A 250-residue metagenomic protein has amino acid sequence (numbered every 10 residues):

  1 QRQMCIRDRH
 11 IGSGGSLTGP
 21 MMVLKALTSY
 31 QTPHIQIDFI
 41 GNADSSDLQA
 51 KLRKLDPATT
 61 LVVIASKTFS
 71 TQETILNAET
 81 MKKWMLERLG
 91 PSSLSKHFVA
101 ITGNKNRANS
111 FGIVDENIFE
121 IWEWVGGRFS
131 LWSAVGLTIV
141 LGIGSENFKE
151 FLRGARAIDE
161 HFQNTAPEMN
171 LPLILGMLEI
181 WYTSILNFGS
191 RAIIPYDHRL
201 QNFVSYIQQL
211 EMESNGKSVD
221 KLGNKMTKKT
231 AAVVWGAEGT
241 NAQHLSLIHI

Functional and structural regions predicted by a protein language model:
R2-I6, I250: Short, small-residue-biased leader/transition segments that mark boundaries at the very start of proteins
R7-G12, V62-T68, S190-D197: Short glycine-rich or small-residue beta-strand-to-loop segments that form or flank ligand, phosphate, metal/Fe-S
D8-M22, F129-G136: Conserved phosphate/anionic-ligand binding catalytic regions in large, soluble enzymes, centered on
S13-L17, A43, T102-N106: Short glycine-enriched loops at secondary-structure junctions
G14-T18, M22, G41, A50-L52 (+2 more regions): Conserved adenosyl
G19, V23, L48, I64-K67 (+3 more regions): Extended, hydrophobic alpha-helical segments in both membrane/secreted and soluble proteins
V23-L24, S29-L61: Glycine-rich oxoanion-binding loops at beta->alpha junctions
N77, W84-I248: Active-site phosphate/pyrophosphate-binding segments
